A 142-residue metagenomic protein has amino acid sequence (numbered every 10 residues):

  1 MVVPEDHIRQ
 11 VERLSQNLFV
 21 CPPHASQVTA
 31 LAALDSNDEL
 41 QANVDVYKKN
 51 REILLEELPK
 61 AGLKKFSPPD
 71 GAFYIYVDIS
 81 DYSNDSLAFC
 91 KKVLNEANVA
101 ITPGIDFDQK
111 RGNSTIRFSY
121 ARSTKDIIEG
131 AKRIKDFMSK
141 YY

Functional and structural regions predicted by a protein language model:
M1-Y142: PLP-dependent class I/II
